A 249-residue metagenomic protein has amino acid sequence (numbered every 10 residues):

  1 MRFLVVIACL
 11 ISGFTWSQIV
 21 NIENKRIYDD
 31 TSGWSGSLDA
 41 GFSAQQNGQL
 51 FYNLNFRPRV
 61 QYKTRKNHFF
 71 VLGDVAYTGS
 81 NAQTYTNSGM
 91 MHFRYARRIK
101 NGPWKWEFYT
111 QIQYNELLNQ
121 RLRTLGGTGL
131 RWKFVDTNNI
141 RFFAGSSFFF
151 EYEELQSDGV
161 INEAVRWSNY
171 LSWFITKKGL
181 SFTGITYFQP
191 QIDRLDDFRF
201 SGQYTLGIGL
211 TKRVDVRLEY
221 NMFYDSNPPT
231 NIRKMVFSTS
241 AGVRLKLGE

Functional and structural regions predicted by a protein language model:
M1-S32, G248-E249: Cleavable N-terminal export/targeting peptides
Q18-Q61: Short glycine/proline- and aromatic-enriched beta-strand/turn motifs that initiate or cap beta-hairpins
S32-W34, L50-L54, Y85-G89, L122-G126 (+4 more regions): Residues that define the transmembrane beta-barrel architecture of outer-membrane proteins
W34, K66-V71, G102-W106, N138-F142 (+4 more regions): Repeated loop/turn-to-beta-strand initiation elements of outer-membrane beta-barrel proteins
L38-A40, F56-P58, M91-F93, T128 (+3 more regions): Membrane-embedded beta-strands of outer-membrane beta-barrel proteins, especially the hydrophobic/small aromatic
A40-F42, V71-Y77, M91, F108-I112 (+5 more regions): Transmembrane beta-barrel strands of outer-membrane/channel proteins
F42-A44, V60-T64, R97, W132-F134 (+6 more regions): Residue-level signature of outer-membrane beta-barrel architecture
M235-E249: Outer-membrane beta-barrel "beta-signal"
